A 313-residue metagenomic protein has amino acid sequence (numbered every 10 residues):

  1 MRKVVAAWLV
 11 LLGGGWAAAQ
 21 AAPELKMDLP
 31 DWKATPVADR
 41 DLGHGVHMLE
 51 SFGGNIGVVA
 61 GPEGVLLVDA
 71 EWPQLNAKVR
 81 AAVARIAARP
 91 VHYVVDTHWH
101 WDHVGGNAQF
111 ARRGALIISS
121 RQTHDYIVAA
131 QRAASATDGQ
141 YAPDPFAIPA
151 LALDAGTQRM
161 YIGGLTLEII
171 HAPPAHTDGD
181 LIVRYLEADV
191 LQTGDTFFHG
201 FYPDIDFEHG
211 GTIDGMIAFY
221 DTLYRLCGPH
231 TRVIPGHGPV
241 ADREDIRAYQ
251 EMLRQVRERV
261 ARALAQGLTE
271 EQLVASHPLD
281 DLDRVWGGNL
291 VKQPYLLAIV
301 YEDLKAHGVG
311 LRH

Functional and structural regions predicted by a protein language model:
A6-G15: Bacterial N-terminal signal peptides
Q20, A265-H313: C-terminal regulatory/interaction regions
A38-V83, L181-Y185, V190-T193: Conserved beta-strand hairpin/beta-sheet module of binuclear metal-dependent hydrolase folds, prominently
D39, P62-L66, Q74-I118: Active-site metal-binding motif and surrounding structural segment of the metallo-beta-lactamase
V68-A70, H92-H100, I118-R121, L191-G194 (+2 more regions): Active-site neighborhood of phospho(di)ester-bond hydrolases with catalytic His/Asp-centered motifs
H124-A172, T177-D178, L186-E187, F219 (+1 more regions): Metallo-beta-lactamase
T166-C227, A241: Active-site-proximal loop/helix segments of hydrolase catalytic cores
D214-L268, Q272: Divalent-metal (often Zn2+) His-rich catalytic cores of metallo-beta-lactamase-fold enzymes
